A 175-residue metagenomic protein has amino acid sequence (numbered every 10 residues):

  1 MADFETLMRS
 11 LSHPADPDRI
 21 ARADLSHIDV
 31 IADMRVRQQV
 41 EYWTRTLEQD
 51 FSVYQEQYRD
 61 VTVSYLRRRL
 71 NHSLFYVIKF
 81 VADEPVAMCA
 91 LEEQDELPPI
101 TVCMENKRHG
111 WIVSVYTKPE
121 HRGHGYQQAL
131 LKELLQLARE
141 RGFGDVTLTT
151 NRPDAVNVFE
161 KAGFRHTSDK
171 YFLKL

Functional and structural regions predicted by a protein language model:
M1-D29, D33, R37: Conserved N-terminal entry element of GNAT/NAT acetyltransferase domains
Q39-S64: Conserved GNAT-fold acetyl-CoA-binding loop/helix
R59-V77, A87, W111: A short helix-loop-beta-strand connector motif used in the catalytic cores of GNAT acetyltransferases and, in some
H72, C89-P99, C103: A conserved beta-strand-loop-helix scaffold within acyl/acetyltransferase catalytic domains
I78, E84-E93, W111, Y116: Conserved beta-strand in the GNAT
H121-E133: Conserved acetyl-CoA pyrophosphate-binding loop and the N-cap/start of the following alpha-helix in GNAT-like
Q128, E140, G144, N151-L173: Conserved active-site alpha-helix within GNAT-family acetyltransferase domains
